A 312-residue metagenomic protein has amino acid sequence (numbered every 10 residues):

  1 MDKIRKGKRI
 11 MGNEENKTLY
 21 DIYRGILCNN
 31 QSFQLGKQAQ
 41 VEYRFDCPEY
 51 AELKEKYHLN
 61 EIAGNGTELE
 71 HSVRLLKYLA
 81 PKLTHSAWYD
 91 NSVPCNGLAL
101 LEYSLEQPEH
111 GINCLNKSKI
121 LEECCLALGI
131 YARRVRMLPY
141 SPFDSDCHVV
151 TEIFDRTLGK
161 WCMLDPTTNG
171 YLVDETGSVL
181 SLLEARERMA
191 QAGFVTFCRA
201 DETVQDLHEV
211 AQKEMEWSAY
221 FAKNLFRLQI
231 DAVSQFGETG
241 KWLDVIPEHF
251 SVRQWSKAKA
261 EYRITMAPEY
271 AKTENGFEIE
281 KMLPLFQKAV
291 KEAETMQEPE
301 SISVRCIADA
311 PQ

Functional and structural regions predicted by a protein language model:
M1-Y23, R305-A310: Intrinsically disordered, low-structural-confidence terminal and linker regions
E15-I112: Secondary-structure boundary elements
F45, A63-H71, E109-K117, F143 (+2 more regions): Extracytoplasmic/periplasmic, Sec-exported soluble proteins
E68-V73, L126-R133, T157-W161: Loop/turn elements at helix/coil->beta-strand transitions in domains of secreted/extracellular proteins
Y78, K82, C124, L128-Y131 (+1 more regions): Mid-sequence acidic-hydrophobic segments that form the walls of catalytic/ligand-binding cavities or oligomerization
L83, R133, F154: Cell-envelope and extracellular/periplasmic
W88-V150: Active-site neighborhood of thiol-dependent amide/isopeptide-bond enzymes
F143, I153-P311: His-Asp-centered catalytic microenvironments across diverse enzyme cores, prominently the transglutaminase-like
